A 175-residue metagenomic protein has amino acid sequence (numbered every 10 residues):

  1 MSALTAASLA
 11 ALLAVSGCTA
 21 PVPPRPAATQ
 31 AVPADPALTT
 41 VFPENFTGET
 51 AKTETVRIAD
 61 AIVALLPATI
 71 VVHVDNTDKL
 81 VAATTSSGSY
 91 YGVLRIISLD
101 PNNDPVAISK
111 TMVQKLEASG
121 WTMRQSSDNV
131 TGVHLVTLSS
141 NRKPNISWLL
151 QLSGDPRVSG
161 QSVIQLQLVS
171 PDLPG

Functional and structural regions predicted by a protein language model:
M1-S8: Bacterial N-terminal signal peptides that target proteins for export
S2, A14, T19-D75, L99-V106 (+2 more regions): An acidic-aromatic pocket/loop used at catalytic or ligand-binding sites
S8, Y90-G92, T131: Short, solvent-exposed coil/turn segments
L9-L13: Classic N-terminal secretory signal peptides
H73-S87: Short edge beta-strands and adjacent turn/loop segments
S87-S98: Short glycine-rich, basic-tinged beta-strand/loop micro-motifs
